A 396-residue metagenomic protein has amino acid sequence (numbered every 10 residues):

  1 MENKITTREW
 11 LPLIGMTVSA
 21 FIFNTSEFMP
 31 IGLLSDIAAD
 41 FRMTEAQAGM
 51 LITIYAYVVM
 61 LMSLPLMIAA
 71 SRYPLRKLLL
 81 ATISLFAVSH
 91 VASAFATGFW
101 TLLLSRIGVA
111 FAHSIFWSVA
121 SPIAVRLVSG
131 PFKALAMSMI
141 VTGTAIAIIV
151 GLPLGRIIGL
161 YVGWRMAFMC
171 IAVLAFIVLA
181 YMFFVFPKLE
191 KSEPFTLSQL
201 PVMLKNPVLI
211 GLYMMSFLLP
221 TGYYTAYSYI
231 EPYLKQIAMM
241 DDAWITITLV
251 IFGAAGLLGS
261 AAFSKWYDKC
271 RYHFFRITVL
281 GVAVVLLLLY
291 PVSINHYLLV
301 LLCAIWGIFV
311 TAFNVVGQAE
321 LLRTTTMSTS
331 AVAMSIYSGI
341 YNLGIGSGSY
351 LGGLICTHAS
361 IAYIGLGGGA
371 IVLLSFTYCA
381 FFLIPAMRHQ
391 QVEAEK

Functional and structural regions predicted by a protein language model:
R42, P74, F95-T101, A112 (+3 more regions): Helix-breaking motifs and short loop linkers at transmembrane-helix boundaries and internal kinks in secondary membrane
L61-W100: Conserved MFS/SLC helix-loop-helix module at the cytosolic interface between two early adjacent transmembrane helices
M62-P74, G259-R271, C356: Helix-to-loop junctions at the C-terminal end of transmembrane segments in multipass secondary transporters
L85, S89-A92, W100-G108, Y297-I305: Paired small-residue
F99, S105-G143: Cytoplasmic helix-loop-helix junction between adjacent transmembrane helices in 12-TM secondary transporters
T101, G130-F186, Y229, Y233: Helix-loop-helix hairpin linking two adjacent transmembrane segments in secondary transporters
I115-V128, A312-T326: Intracellular juxtamembrane helix-capping segments at the cytosolic ends of symmetry-related transmembrane helices
H273-G317: C-terminal transmembrane helical hairpin of 12-TM major facilitator-type secondary transporters
